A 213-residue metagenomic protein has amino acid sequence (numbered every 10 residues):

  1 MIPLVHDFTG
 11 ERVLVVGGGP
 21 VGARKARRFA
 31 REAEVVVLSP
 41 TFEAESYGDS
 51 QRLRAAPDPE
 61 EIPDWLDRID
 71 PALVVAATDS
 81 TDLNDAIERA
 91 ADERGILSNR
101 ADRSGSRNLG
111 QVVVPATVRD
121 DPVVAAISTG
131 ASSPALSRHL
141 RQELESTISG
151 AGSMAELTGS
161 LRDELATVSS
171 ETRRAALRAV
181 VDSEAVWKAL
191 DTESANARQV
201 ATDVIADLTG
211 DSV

Functional and structural regions predicted by a protein language model:
M1-G48: Hydrophobic, well-ordered beta-alpha structural blocks that scaffold small-molecule cofactor pockets
R12, A72-L73: Structural motif
A55-P57: Conserved acidic residues
P59-I69: Short amphipathic alpha-helix with an adjacent loop that forms part of the alpha/beta core around
L73-S80, N84-V113: ADP-ribose/adenylate-binding Rossmann-like module
R100-S149: E1/E1-like adenylate-forming module used to activate ubiquitin-like modifiers and sulfur-carrier proteins
T129-V213: An accessory alpha-helical subdomain
